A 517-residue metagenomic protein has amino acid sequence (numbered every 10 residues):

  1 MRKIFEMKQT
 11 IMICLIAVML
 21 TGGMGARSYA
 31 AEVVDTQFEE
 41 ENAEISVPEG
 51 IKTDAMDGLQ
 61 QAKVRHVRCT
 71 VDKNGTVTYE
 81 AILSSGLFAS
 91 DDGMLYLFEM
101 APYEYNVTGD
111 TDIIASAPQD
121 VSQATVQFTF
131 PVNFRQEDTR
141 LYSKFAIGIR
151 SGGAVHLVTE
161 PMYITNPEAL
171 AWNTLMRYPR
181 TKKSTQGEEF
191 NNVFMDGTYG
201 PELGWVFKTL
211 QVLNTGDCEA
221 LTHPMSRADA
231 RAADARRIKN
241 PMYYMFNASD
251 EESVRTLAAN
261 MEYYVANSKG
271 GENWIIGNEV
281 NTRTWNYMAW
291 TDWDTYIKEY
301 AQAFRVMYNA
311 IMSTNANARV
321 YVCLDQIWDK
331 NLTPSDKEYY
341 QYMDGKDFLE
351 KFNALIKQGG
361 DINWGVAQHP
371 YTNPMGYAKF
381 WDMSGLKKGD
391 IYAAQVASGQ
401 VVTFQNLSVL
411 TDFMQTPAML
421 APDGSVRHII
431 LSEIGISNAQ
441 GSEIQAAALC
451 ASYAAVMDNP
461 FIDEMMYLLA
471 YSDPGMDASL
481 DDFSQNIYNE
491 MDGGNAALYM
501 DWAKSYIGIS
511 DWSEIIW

Functional and structural regions predicted by a protein language model:
E6-V18: Sec-dependent N-terminal signal peptides
L20-Q37: Sec-dependent signal peptide cleavage junction
V33-G75: Short, compositionally biased P/S/T/A/G/V-rich stretches that sit at domain boundaries
T76-A89: Aromatic/hydrophobic beta-strand junction motif of beta-rich domains
E80-I82, A101-I276, V280-T295, D325-I327 (+2 more regions): N-terminal substrate-binding region of glycoside hydrolase catalytic domains
M176, A233-R237, I275, W285-N286 (+2 more regions): Aromatic-rich peripheral "rim/lid" segments of glycoside hydrolase catalytic domains that contact and position glycan
P179-T185, K208-V212, N273-I276, R319-C323 (+3 more regions): Structural recognition of the beta-strand scaffold that forms the well-ordered cores of secreted hydrolase catalytic
I297-E443: Noncatalytic carbohydrate-binding groove/subsite architecture in carbohydrate-active enzymes
